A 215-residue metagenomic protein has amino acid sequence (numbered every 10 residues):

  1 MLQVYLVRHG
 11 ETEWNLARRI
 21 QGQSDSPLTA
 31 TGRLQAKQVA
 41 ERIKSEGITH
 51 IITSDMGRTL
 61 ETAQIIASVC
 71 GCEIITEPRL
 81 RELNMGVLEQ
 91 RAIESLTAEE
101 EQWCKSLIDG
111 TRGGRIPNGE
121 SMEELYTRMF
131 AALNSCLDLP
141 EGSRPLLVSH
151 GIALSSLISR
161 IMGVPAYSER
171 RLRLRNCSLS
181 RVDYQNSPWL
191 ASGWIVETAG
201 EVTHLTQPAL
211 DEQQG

Functional and structural regions predicted by a protein language model:
L2, L83-S95, D138-S143, S159-G215: Acidic, low-complexity terminal tails and accessory targeting/binding regions of phosphate-metabolizing enzymes
V4, S143-G151: Generic beta-sheet signal
Y5, E11-I66, R112, I116-F130: Loop-to-helix element that buttresses phosphate recognition and phosphoryl-transfer chemistry
Y5, I75-E77, E197: General small-molecule cofactor/ligand-binding pocket signal
G10, G151, E201: Active-site metal-binding loops of divalent metal-dependent hydrolases
Q38-C104: Phosphate-coordination/substrate-recognition cap region in phosphate-metabolizing enzymes
I43-G47, C136-S143: Glycine-rich phosphate-binding loop signature in dinucleotide/nucleotide-binding domains
I65, S156, R160: Active-site signature of alpha/beta-hydrolase-fold catalytic machinery across serine- and Asp/Cys-nucleophile hydrolases
